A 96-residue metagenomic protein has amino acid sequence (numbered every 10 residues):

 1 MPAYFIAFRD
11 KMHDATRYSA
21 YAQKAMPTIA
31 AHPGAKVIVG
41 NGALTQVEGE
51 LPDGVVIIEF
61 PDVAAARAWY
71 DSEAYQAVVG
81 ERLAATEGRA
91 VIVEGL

Functional and structural regions predicted by a protein language model:
M1-G54, F60-D71, E94-L96: Short S/T/G/P-rich N-terminal loop/turn motif that feeds into the first structured element of a domain
V63-V91: C-terminal structural segments of small proteins and small subunits
